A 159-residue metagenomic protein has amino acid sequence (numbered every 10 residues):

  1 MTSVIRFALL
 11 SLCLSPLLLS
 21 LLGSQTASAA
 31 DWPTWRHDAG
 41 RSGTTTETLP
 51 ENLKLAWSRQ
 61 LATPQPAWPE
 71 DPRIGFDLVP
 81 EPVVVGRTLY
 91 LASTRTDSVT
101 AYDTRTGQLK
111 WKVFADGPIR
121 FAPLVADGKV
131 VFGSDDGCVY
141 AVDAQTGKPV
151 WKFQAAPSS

Functional and structural regions predicted by a protein language model:
M1-F7: N-terminal secretory signal peptides that target proteins for export/translocation
A8-S24: Bacterial N-terminal signal peptides
S24-A30: Boundary at the C-terminal end of the N-terminal hydrophobic targeting segment
A30-P64: Blade/loop signatures of beta-propeller domains
W32-R36, D71-V99, V113-Y140, P157: Repeat-blade elements of multi-bladed beta-propeller folds
W57, P66-D71, Q108-V113, W151: A short beta-strand motif characteristic of beta-propeller blades
D103-T106, D143-T146: Short loop/turn segments that connect beta-strands within beta-propeller blades
F153, P157-S159: Solenoidal tandem-repeat scaffolds enriched in leucines and small polar residues
